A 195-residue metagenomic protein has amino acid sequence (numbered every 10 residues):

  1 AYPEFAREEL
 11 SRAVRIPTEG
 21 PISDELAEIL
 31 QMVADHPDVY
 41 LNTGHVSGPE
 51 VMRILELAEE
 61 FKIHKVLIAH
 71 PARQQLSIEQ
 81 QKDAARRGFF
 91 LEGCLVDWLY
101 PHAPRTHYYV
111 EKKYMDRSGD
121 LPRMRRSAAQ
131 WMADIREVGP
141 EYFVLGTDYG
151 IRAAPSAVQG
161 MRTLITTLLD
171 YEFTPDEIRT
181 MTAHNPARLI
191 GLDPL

Functional and structural regions predicted by a protein language model:
A1-E25, G88, L95, H102-S118 (+1 more regions): Active-site gating loops and adjacent loop-to-helix segments of metal-dependent hydrolytic enzymes
A1-E79: Divalent metal-binding pocket/active-site signature
S23-A27, R123-Q130, Q159-L164: Charged helix-capping and loop-helix junction motifs
E28-V39, D134-E141, Y171-T174: A structural motif corresponding to the C-terminal end of an alpha-helix and its immediate exit/capping segment
L41-T43, V66-A69, L91-G93, F143-T147: Hydrophobic faces of well-ordered beta-strands that scaffold small-molecule active sites in alpha/beta enzyme cores
V51-R53, L67, A72-P104: Catalytic core of soluble alpha/beta enzymes
C94, V138-A157: Short acidic/histidine-rich active-site segments
Q159-L195: Mid-to-C-terminal alpha-helical segments outside catalytic/metal-binding sites
